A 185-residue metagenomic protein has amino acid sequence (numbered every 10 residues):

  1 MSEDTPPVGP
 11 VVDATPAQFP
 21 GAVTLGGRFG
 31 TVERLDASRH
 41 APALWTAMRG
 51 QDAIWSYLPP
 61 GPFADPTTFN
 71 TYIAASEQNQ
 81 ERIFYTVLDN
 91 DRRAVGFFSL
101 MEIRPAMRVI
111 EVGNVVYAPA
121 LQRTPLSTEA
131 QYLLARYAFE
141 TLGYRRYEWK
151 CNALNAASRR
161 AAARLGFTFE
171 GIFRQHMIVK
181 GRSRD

Functional and structural regions predicted by a protein language model:
M1-T124, Y137, T141, R182-R184: GNAT-family acyltransferases
S127: Glycine-rich acyl-CoA binding loop
L134: Alpha-helical, largely C-terminal catalytic domains that coordinate divalent metal ions via clustered Asp/Glu/His
E140-K150: Conserved GNAT acetyl-CoA-binding A-motif
W149-R159: Conserved beta-strand-loop-alpha-helix junction that forms the acyl-donor binding cleft
A162: Conserved active-site tyrosine of GNAT-family acetyltransferases
T168-S183: Conserved catalytic-core motifs of GNAT/GCN5-like acyltransferases
